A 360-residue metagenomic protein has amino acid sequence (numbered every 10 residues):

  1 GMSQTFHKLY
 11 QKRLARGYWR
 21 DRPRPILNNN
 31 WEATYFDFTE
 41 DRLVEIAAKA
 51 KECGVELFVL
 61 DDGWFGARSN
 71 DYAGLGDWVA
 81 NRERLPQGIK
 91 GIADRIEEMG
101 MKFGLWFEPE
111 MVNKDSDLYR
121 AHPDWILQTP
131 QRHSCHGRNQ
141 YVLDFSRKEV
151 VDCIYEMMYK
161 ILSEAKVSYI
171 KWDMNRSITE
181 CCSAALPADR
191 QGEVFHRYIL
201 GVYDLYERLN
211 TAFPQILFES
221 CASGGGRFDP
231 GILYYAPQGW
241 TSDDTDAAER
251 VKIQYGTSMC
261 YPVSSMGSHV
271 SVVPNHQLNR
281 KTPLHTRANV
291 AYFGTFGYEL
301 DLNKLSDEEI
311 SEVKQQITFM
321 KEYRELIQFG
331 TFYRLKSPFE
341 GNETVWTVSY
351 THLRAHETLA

Functional and structural regions predicted by a protein language model:
G1-Y18, T39: Beta-strand-rich recognition/accessory modules
G17-D21, S349-Y350: Short glycine/proline-enriched loop/turn "hinge" motifs that connect secondary-structure elements and lie
D21-N28, E32-R95, M99-C153, Y169: Aromatic-lined carbohydrate-binding/catalytic grooves of carbohydrate-active enzymes
Y35, G66, N81, I96 (+6 more regions): Active-site and adjacent substrate-binding regions of carbohydrate-active enzymes
N113-D152, H196-N303: Glycan-recognition surfaces
A288-G330: Catalytic cores of secreted or luminal carbohydrate-active enzymes
Y333-Y350: Surface beta-strand/loop "capping" patches
T351-T358: Conserved small/polar residues in nucleotide/adenosyl-binding loops
